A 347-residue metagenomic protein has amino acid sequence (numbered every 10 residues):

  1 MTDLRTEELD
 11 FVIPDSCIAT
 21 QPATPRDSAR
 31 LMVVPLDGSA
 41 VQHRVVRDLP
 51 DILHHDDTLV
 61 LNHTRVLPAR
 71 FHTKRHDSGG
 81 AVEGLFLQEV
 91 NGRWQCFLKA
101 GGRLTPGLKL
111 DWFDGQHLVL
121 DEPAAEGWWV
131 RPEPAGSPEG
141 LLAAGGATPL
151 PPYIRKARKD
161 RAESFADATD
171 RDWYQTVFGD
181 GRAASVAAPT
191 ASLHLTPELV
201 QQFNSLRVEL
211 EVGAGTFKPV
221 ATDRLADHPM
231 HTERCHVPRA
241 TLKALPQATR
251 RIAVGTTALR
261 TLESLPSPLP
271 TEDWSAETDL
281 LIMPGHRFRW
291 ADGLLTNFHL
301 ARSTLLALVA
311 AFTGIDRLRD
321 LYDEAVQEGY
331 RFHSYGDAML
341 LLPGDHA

Functional and structural regions predicted by a protein language model:
M1-A347: Surface-exposed, charge/polar-rich loops and edge strands
